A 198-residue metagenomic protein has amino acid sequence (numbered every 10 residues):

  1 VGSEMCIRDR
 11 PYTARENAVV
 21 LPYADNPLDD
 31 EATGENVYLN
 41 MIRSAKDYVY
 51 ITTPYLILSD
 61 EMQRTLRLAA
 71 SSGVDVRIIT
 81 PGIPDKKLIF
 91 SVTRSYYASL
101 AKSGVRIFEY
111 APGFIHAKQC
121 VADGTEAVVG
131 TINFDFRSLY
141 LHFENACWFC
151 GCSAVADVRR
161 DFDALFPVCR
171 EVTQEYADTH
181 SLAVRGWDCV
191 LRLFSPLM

Functional and structural regions predicted by a protein language model:
S3-E4, R8-M198: Charged, low-complexity intrinsically disordered terminal segments
